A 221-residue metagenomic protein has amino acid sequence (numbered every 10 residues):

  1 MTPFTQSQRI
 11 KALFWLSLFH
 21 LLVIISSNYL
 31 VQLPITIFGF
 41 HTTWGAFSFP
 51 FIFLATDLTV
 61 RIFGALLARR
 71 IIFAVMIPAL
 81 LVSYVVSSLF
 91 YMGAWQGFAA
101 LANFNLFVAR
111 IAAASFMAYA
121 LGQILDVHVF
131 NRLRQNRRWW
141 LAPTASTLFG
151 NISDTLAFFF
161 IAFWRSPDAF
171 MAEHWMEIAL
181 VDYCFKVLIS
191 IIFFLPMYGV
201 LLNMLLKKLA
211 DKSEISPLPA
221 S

Functional and structural regions predicted by a protein language model:
M1-F73, L80-L81: Hydrophobic transmembrane alpha-helices
I10-N28, T56, Y91, W95-T144 (+1 more regions): Short helix-perturbing small/polar motifs within transmembrane alpha-helices
F19-S26, F51, A74-L81, V85 (+5 more regions): Lipid-exposed faces of alpha-helical membrane segments in multi-pass integral membrane proteins
V31, V82-V86, F90, D126-F130 (+2 more regions): Alpha-helical transmembrane segments and their lipid-water interface positions in multi-pass membrane proteins
R61, A65-L67, R134-W139, S166-M171: Juxtamembrane helix-boundary/capping and inter-helix hinge elements in multi-pass membrane proteins
L66-A74, L141-L148: Membrane-interface alpha-helices at helix entry/exit sites of multi-pass transporters
I71, V75-A79, Y91-A120, D168-S221: Membrane-embedded alpha-helical bundles of multi-pass transporters/translocases, especially carrier/permease families
A120, I124, H128, W140-W164 (+3 more regions): Alpha-helical membrane segments in multi-pass integral membrane proteins
